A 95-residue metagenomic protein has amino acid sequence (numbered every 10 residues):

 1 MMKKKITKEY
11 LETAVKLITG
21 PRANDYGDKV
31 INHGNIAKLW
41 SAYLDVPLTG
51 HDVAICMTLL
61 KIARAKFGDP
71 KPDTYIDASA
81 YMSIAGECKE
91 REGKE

Functional and structural regions predicted by a protein language model:
M1-E95: Intrinsically disordered, low-complexity regulatory regions that flank transcription factor DNA-binding cores
